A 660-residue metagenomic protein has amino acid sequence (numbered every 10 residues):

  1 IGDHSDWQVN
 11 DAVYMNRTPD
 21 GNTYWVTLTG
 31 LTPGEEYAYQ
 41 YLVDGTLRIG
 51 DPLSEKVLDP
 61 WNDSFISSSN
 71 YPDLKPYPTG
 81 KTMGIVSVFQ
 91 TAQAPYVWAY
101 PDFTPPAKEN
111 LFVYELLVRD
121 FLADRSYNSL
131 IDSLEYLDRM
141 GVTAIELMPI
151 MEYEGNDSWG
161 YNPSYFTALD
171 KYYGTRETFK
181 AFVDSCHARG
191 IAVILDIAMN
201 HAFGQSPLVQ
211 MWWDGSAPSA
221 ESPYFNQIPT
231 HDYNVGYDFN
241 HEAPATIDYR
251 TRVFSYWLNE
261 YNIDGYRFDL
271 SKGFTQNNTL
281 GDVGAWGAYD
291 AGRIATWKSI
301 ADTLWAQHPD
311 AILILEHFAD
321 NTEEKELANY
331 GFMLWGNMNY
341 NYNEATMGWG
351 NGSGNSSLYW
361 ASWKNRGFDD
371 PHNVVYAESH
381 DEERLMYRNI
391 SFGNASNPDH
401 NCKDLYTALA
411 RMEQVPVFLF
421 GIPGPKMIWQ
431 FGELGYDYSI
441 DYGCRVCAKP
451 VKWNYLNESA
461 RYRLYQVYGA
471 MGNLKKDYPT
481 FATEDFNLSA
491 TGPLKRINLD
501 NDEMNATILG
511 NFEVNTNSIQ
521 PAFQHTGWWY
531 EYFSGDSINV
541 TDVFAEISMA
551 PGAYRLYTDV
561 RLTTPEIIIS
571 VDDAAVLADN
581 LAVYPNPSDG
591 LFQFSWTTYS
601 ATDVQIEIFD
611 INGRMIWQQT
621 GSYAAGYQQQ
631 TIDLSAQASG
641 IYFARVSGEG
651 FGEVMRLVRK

Functional and structural regions predicted by a protein language model:
I1-E36, D44-N62: Aromatic-rich carbohydrate-binding modules that target alpha-glucans
A12, S64, S87, S133 (+4 more regions): Coil residues (strongly favoring Ser/Thr
N22-V26, A545, Q628-I632: Short strand-edge motifs at loop-to-beta-strand transitions and within beta-strands of extracellular beta-rich domains
V57-I66, Y71-K81, A94-G292, S299-H308: Substrate-binding/active-site clefts of carbohydrate-active enzymes
F65-I66, N70, N262-D264, A295-D441 (+4 more regions): Conserved alpha/beta catalytic core and glycan-binding cleft of carbohydrate-active enzymes
P423, K449-A490, A553-L556: Aromatic- and carboxylate-lined catalytic core of secreted/periplasmic carbohydrate-active enzymes
T541-I568: C-terminal beta-strand-rich structural cap/linker in extracellular carbohydrate-active enzymes
D573-K660: C-terminal outer-membrane/trafficking sorting elements
